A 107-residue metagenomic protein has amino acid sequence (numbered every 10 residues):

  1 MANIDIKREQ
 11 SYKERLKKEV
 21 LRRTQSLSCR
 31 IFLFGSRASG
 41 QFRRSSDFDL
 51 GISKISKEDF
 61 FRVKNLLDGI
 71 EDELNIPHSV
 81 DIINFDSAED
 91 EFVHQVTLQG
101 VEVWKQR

Functional and structural regions predicted by a protein language model:
M1-R30, A38-R44, S53-R107: Catalytic core of pol beta-like nucleotidyltransferases
